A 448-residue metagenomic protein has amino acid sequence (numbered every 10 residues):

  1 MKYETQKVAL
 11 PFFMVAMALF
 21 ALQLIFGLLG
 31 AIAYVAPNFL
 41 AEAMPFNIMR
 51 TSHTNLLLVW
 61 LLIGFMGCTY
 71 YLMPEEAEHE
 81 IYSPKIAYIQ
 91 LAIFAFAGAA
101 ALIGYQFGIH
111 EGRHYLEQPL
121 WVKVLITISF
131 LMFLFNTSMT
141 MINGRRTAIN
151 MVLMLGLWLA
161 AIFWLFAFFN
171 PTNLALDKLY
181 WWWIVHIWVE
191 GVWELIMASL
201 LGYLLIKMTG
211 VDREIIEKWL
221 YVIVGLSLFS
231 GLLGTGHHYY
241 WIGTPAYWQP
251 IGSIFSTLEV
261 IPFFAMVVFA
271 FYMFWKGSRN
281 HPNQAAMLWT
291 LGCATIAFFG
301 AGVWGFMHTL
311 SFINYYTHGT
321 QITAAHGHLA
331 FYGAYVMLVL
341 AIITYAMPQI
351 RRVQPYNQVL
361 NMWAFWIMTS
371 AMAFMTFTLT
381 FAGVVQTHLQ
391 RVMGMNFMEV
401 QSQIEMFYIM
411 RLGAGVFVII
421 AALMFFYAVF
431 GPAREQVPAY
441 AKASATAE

Functional and structural regions predicted by a protein language model:
M1, Q118-W121: Fe-S ferredoxin-like electron-transfer domains and their immediately adjacent linker/connector regions across
M1-A9: Cytosolic juxtamembrane amphipathic/interface segments immediately preceding and feeding into a transmembrane helix
L10-V35, F46-A77, P84-F107, L120-T140 (+8 more regions): Hydrophobic cores of alpha-helical transmembrane segments in multi-pass integral membrane proteins
E42, E111-R113, N173-Y180, I242-A246 (+1 more regions): Membrane-interface helix termini and inter-helical loops of multi-pass transporters
A77-Y82, N143-R146, T209-E214, R279 (+1 more regions): Structural helix-adjacent loops and short alpha-helical linkers that scaffold large soluble proteins
T147-I149, P282-A285, N357-M362: Membrane-interfacial entry segments at the cytosolic side of transmembrane helices
I184, E214, S278-A286: Histidine/acidic residue-rich metal-binding segments in metalloenzymes
V437-E448: Short, highly charged, low-complexity non-transmembrane loops/tails of multi-pass membrane proteins
